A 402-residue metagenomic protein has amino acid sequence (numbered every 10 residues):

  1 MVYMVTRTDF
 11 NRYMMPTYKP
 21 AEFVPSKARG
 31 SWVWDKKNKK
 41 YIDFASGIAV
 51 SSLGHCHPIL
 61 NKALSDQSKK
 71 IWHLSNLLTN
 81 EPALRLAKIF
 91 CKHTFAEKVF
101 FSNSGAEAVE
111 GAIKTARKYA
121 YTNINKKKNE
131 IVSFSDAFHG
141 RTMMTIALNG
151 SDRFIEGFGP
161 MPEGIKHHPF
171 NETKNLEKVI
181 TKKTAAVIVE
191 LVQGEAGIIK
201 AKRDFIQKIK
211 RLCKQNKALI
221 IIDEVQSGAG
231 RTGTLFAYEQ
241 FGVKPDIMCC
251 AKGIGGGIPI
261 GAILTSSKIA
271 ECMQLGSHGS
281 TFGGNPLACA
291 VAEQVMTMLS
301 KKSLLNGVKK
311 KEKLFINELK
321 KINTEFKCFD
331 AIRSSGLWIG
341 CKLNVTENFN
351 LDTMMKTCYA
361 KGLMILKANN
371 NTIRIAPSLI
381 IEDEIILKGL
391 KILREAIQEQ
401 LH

Functional and structural regions predicted by a protein language model:
V2-H402: Conserved N-terminal phosphate-binding loop of PLP-dependent enzymes in the Aspartate aminotransferase
